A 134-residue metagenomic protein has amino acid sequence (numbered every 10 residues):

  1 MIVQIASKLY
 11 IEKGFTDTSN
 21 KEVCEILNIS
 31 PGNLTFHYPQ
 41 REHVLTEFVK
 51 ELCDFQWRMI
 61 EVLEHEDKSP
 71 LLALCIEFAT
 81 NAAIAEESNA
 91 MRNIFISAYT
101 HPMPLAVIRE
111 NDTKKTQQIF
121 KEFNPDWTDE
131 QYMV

Functional and structural regions predicted by a protein language model:
M1, I5, L9-E47: Helix-turn-helix
L9, M59, I84, I119: Short alpha-helical functional segments enriched in proximate histidine and acidic residues
I26, E51, I94-A98: Short acidic/histidine-centered micro-motifs embedded in hydrophobic/aromatic stretches that mark compact functional
E47, E61-M91, R109: Hydrophobic alpha-helical connector segments
K50-W57: Short, basic, alpha-helical segments at the C-terminal edge of helix-turn-helix-like DNA-binding modules
E61-L63, I94-H101: Short linear capping/connector segments at secondary-structure termini
S97-V134: Amphipathic alpha-helical packing segments from all-alpha helical-bundle domains
